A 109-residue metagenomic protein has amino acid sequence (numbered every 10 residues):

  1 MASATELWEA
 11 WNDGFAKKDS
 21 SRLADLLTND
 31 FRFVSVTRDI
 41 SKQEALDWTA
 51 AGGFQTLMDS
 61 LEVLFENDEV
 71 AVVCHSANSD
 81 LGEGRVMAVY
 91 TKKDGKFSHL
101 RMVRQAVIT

Functional and structural regions predicted by a protein language model:
M1-S3, T109: Basic/polar N-terminal segments that are highly enriched at the extreme N-terminus, encompassing both cleavable
A2, K17-V34: Short, well-ordered alpha-helical segments enriched in acidic and aromatic residues
S3-G14: Solvent-exposed, amphipathic alpha-helical segments
N12, R32-T109: A beta-strand edge to alpha-helix "cap/lid" segment located at domain peripheries
